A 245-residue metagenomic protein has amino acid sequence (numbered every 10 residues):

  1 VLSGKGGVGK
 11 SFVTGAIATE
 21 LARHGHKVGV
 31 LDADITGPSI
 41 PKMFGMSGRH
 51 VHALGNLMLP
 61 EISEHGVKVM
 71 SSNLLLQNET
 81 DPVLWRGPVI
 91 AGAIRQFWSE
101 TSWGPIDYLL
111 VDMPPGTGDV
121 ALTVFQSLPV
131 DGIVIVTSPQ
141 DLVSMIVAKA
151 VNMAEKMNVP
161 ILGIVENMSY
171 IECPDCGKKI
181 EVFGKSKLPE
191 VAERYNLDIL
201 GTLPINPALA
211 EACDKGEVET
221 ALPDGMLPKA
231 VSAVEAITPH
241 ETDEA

Functional and structural regions predicted by a protein language model:
V1-D32, V151: Walker A/P-loop phosphate-binding motif and the immediately C-terminal alpha-helix
G6, D32, I40, M70 (+6 more regions): Residue-level signature of catalytic and energy-coupling elements of molecular machines, predominantly ATP/GTP-dependent
V8-A16, P38-P41, M113-A121, V143-I146: Short glycine/serine/threonine-rich phosphate/pyrophosphate-binding segments that cradle anionic phosphate groups
K27-T80, L84, A91: Phosphate-binding loop that captures ATP/GTP phosphates
M70, M113, Q126, L162 (+1 more regions): Glycine-rich phosphate-binding loops of nucleotide-dependent enzymes
L76-V124: Phosphate-binding/switch loop-helix module in NTP-utilizing enzymes
G104-V111, T117, P129-A150: Conserved Switch II/interswitch segment of TRAFAC-class P-loop GTPases
V151-A245: C-terminal lobe/tail of nucleotide-utilizing enzymes
